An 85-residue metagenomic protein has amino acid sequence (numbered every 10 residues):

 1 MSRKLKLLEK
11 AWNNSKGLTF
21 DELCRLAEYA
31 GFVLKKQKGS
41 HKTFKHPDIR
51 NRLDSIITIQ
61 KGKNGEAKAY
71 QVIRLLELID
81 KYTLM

Functional and structural regions predicted by a protein language model:
M1-G17: A detector for short, charged/polar N-terminal pre-domain segments
S2, Y29, V33, Q71-E77: Charge-dense, helix-prone N-terminal extensions
L8-W12, Q60-E66: Short histidine-centered catalytic/ligand-binding loop motif
N14-G31: Polyanion-binding surface elements
G17, K38, G65-A69: Short, well-ordered coil↔helix boundary/capping segments
F32-K61: A short, structured beta-strand/loop element
K63-M85: C-terminal structural segments of small proteins and small subunits
